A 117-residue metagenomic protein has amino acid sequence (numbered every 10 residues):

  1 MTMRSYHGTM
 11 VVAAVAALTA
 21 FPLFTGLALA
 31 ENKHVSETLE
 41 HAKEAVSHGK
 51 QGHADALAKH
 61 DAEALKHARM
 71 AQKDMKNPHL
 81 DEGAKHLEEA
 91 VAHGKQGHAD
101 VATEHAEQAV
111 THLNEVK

Functional and structural regions predicted by a protein language model:
T2-A14: Bacterial N-terminal signal peptides that target proteins for export
M3-Y6, P22-K117: Long, charged/polar, soluble alpha-helical segments
V12-L23: Bacterial N-terminal signal peptides
